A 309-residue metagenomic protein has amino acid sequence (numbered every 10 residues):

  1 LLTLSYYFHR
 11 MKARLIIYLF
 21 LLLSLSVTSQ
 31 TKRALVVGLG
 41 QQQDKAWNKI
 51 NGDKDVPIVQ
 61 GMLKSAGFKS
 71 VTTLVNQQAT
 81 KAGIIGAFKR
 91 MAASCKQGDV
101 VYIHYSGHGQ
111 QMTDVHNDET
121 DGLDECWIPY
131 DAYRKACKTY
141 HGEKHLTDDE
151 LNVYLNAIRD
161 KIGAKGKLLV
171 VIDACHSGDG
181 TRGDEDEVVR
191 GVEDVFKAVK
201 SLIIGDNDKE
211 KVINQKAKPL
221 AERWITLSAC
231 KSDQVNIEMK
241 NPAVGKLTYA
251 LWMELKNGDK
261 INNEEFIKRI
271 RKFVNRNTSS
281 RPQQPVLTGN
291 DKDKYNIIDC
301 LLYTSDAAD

Functional and structural regions predicted by a protein language model:
L1-R10: Short, Lys/Arg-enriched N-terminal segments with co-localized hydrophobic residues within the first ~10-30 amino acids
R10, L25-T28: N-terminal processing/targeting junctions
L15-S24: Sec-dependent N-terminal signal peptides
Y18, S29-S305: Cysteine endopeptidase catalytic domains of the caspase/legumain-like
D309: Active-site beta-to-alpha loop of glycosyltransferases that engages the nucleotide-sugar donor
